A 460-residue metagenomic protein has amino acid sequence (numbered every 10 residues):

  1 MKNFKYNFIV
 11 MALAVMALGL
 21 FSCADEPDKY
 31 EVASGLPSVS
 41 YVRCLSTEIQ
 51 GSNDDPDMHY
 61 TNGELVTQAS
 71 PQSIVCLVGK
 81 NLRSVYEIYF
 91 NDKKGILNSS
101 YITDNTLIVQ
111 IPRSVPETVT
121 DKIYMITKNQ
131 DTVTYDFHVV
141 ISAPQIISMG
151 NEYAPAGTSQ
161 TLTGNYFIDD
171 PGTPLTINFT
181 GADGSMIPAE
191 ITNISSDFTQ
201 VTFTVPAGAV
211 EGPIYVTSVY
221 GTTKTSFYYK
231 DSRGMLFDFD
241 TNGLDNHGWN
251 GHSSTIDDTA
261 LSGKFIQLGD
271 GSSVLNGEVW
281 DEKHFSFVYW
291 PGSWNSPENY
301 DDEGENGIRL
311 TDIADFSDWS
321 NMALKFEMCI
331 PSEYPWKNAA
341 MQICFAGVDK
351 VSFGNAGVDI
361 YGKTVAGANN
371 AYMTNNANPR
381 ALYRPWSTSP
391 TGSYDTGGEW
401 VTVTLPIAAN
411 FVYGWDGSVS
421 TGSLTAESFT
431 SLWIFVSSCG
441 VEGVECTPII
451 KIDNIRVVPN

Functional and structural regions predicted by a protein language model:
L18-S22: C-terminal motif of bacterial Sec signal peptides marking the signal peptidase cleavage site
A24-R83, Q130-T173, E211, Y220-D238 (+1 more regions): Beta-strand/beta-sandwich contexts
E117-N129, A209-V219, W433-I434: Short, aromatic- and glycine-rich surface loops/edge beta-strands on solvent-exposed regions
T225-D270: Extracellular carbohydrate-recognition regions
F239, T311-M341, L405, I455: Extra-cytoplasmic beta-strand recognition segments
V274-N321, K350-V351, Y361-P390: Secreted extracellular polysaccharide-interacting domains
A323-F326, Q342, Y383, T391 (+2 more regions): Extracellular beta-strand ligand-recognition surfaces/modules
E333-V358: Beta-strand acidic-aromatic groove motif in beta-rich domains, primarily in extracellular
